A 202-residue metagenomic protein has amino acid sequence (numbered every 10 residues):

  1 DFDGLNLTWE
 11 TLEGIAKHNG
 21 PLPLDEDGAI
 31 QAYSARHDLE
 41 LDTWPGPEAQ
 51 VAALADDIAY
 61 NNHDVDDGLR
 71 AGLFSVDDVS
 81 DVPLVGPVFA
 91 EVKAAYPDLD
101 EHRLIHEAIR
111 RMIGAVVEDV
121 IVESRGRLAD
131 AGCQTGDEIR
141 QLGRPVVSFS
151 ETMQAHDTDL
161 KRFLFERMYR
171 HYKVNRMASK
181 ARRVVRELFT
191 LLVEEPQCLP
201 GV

Functional and structural regions predicted by a protein language model:
F2-V202: Histidine-centered, transition-metal-coordinating active-site segments
